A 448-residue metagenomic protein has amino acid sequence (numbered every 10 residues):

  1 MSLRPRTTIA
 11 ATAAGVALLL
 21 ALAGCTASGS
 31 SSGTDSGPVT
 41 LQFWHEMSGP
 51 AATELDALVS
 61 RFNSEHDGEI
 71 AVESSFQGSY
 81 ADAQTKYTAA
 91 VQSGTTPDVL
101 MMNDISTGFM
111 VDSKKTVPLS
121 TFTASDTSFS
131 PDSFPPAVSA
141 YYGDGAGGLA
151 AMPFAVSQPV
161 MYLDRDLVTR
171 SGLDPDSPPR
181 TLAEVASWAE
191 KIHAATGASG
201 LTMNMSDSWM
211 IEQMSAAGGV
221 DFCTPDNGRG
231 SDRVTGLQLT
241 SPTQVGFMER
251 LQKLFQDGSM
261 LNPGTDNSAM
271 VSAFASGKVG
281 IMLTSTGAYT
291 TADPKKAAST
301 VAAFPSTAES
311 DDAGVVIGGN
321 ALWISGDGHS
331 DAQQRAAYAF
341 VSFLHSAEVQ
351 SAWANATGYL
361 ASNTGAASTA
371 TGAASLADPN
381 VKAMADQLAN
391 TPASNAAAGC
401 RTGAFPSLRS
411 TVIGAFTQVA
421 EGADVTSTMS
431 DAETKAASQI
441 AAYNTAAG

Functional and structural regions predicted by a protein language model:
R61, E65-F134, T169-G172, A273-S276 (+3 more regions): Extracytoplasmic "Venus flytrap"/periplasmic binding protein-like
A89-A90, P97-D98, T127-V168, S199-G200 (+2 more regions): A structural signal for short loop-to-beta-strand junctions that line the ligand-binding cleft of periplasmic/secreted
I105-P159, Q213-M214, V301-A302, G448: Hinge/lid segment of periplasmic solute-binding proteins
S120-F134, P178-R180, V220-G246, S306-G314 (+3 more regions): Short, solvent-exposed loop/beta-turn-alpha elements that line the ligand-binding surface or hinge of extracytoplasmic
D144-F154, P159, A183-G236: Extracytoplasmic/periplasmic solute-binding protein
S171, L254-S259, D293-L360: Extracytoplasmic/periplasmic substrate-recognition and gating elements
W188-E190, R229-P263: Glycine-centered hinge/linker elements that transmit conformational signals in sensory and ligand-binding systems
K382-K435: C-terminal capping/gating helix-and-loop segments adjacent to ligand/active sites or protein-protein/ligand interfaces
